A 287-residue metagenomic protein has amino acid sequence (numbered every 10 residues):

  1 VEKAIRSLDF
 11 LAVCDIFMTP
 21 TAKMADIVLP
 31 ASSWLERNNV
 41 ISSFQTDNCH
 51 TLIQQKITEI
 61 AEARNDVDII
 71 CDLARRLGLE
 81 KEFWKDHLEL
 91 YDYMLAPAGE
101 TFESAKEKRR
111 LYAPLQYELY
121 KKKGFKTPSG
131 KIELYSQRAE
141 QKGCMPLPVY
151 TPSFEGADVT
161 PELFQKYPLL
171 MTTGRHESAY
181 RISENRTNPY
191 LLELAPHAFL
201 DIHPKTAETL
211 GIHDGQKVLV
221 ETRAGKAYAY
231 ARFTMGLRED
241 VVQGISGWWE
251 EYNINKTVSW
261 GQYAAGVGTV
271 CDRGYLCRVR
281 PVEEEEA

Functional and structural regions predicted by a protein language model:
V1-I5, I27-V28, P161-E162, R186-Y190 (+2 more regions): Short, solvent-exposed amphipathic alpha-helical segments in soluble enzyme and RNA/protein-processing domains
V1-K23: Glycine-rich phosphate-binding loop of nucleotide-binding enzymes
S7-F10, I27-W34, E59, R75-E80 (+3 more regions): Short, well-ordered loop/turn and helix-capping segments at boundaries between secondary-structure elements and domains
D9-L11, I27-V28, K131, P168-L170 (+4 more regions): Beta-sheet entry/capping signal
T19-I53: Flexible glycine/proline-rich, aromatic-decorated loop/lid segments
A31, C71, T127-S129, Y135-S136 (+4 more regions): Pocket-edge structural micro-motifs
K56, I60-K106, I182, N188-D201 (+1 more regions): Long, contiguous, secondary-structure-rich segments that constitute the structural scaffold of globular domains
L90-P189: Long, low-complexity segments enriched in small/aliphatic residues
